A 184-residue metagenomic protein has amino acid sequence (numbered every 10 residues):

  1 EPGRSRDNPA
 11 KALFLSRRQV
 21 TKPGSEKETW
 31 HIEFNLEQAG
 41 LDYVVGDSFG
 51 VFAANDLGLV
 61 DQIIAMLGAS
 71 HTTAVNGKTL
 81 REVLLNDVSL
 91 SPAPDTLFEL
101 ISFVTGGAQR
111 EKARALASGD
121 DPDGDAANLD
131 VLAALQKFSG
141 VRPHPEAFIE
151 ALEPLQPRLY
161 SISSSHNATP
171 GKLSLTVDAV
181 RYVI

Functional and structural regions predicted by a protein language model:
E1-I184: FNR-like FAD-binding dehydrogenase module
